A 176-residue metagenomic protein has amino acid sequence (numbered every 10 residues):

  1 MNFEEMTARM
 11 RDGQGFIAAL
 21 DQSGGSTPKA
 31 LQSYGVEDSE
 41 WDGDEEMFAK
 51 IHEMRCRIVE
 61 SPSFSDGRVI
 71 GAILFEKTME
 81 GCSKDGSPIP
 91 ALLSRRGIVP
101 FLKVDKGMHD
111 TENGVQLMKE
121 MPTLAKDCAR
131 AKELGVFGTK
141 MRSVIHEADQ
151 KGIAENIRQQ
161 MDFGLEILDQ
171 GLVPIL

Functional and structural regions predicted by a protein language model:
M1-F137, I145-E147: Alpha/beta catalytic barrel-like cores
R96-V104, I157-G171: Alpha-helix-loop-beta-strand connector modules within alpha/beta enzyme cores
L134-F137, S143-M161, L165: Charge-rich, low-complexity N-terminal segments
F137-S143, G171-L176: Short beta-strand segments at enzyme active-site cores
